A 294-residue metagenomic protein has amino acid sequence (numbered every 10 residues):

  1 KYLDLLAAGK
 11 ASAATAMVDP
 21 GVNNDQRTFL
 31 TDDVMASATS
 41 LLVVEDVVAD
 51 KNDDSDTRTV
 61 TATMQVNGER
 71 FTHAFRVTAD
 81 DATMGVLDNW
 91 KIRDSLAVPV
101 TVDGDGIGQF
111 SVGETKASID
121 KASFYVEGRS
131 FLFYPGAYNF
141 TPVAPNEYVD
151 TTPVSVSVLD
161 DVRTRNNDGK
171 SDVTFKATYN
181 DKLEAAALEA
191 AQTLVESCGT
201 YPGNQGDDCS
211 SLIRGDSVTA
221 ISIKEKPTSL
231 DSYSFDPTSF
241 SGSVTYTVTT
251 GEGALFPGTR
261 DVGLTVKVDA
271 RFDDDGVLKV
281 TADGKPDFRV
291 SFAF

Functional and structural regions predicted by a protein language model:
K1-M17, K182-G199: Short, aromatic-enriched amphipathic alpha-helices that serve as compact interaction elements
A11-E69, Q205-S234: Short solvent-exposed beta->alpha transition segments
N23-N24, N52, N67, N89 (+6 more regions): Detector for Asparagine
D50-E127, F240-F294: Exposed beta-sheet edge and beta->alpha loop/turn motif
S123-E147: Short Pro-Gly-centered beta-turn/loop motif in secreted/extracellular proteins
P145-T178: Structured interaction patches on ligand/partner-binding surfaces of diverse proteins
V173-T178, E184-F294: Cystatin/cathelin-like cysteine-protease inhibitor module
